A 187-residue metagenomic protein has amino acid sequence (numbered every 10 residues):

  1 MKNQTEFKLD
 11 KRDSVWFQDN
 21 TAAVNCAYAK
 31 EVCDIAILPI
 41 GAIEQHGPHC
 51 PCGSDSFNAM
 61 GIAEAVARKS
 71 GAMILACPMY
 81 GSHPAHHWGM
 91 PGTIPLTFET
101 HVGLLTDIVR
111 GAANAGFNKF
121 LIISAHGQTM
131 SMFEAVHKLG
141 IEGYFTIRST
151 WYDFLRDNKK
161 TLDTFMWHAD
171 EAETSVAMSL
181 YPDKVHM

Functional and structural regions predicted by a protein language model:
M1-M187: Extended, histidine- and acidic-residue-enriched regions that form the cofactor-binding/catalytic faces
